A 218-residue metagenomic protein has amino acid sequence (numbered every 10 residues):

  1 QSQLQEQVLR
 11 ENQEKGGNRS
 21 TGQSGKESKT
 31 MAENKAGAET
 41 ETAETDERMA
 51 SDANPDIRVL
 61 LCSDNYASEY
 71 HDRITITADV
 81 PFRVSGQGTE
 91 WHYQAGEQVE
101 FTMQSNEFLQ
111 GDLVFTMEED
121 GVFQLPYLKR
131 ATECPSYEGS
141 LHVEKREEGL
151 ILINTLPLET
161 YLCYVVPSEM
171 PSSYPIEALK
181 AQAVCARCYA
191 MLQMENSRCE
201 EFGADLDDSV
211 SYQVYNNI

Functional and structural regions predicted by a protein language model:
Q1-I218: Conserved, single-site charged/polar hotspot
